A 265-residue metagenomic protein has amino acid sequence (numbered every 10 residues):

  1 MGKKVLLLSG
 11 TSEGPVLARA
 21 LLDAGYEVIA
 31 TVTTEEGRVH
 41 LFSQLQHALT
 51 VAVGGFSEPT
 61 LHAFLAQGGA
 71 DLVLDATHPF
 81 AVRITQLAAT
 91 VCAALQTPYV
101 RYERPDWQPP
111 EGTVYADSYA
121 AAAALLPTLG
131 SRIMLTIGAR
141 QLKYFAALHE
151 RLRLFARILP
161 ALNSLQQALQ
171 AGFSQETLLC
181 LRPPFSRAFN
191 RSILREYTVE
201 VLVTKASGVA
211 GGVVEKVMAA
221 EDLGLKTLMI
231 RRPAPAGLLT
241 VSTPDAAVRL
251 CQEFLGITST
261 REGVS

Functional and structural regions predicted by a protein language model:
V5-E35: N-terminal basic/disordered segments at the start of proteins
I29-G54, E111-V114, Q167-A171: N-terminal beta-loop-helix "entrance" segment that forms/cooperates in small-molecule cofactor or anionic ligand
V32-R38, Y102-D106, A139-Q141, P160-N163 (+1 more regions): Short, polar loop motifs at secondary-structure junctions
L49-L65, L179-F189: Glycine-rich, highly charged phosphate/nucleotide-binding loops
H62-A122: Glycine/small-residue-rich loop that forms an oxyanion/phosphate-binding "nest" at active or ligand-binding sites
T136-L178: Anionic-ligand binding region
L169-E176, L181-S192, E196-Y197, V201 (+2 more regions): A C-terminal functional module that forms or caps the active site or interfaces directly with catalytic machinery
L194-Y197, V201, A206-V209, V213 (+1 more regions): C-terminal functional extensions of proteins
